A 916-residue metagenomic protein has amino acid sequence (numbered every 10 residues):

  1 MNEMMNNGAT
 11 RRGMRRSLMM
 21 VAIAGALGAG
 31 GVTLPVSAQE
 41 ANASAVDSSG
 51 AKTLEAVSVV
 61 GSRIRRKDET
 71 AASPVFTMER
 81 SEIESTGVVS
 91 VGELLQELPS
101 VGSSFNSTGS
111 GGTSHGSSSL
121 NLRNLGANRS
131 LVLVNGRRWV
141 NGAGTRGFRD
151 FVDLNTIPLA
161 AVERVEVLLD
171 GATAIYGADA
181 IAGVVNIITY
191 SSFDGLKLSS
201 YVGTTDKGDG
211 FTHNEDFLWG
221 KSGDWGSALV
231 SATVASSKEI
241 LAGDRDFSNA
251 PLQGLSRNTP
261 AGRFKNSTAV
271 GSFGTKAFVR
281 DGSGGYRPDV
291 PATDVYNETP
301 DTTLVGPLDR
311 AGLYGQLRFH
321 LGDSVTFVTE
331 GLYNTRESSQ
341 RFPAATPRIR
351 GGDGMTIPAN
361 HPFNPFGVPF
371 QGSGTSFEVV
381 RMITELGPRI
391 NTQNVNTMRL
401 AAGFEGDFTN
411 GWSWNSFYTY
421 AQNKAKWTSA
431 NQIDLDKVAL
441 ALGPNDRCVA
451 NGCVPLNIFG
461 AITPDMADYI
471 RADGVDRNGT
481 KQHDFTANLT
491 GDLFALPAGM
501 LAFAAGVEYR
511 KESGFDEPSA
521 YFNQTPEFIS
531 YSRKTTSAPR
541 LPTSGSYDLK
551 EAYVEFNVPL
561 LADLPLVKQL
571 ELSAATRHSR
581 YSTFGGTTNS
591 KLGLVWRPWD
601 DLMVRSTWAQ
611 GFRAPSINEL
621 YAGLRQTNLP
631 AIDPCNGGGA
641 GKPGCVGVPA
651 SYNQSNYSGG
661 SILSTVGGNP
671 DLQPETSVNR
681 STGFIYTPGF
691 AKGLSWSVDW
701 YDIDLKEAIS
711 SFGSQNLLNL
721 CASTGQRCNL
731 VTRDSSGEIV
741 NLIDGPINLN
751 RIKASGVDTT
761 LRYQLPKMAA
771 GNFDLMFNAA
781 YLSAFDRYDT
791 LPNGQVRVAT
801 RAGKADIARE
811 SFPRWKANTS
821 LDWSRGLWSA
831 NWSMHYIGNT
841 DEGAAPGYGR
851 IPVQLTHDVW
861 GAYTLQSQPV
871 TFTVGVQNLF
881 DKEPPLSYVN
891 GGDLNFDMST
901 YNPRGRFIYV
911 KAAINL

Functional and structural regions predicted by a protein language model:
N2-V88, E93-E97, I157, D216 (+4 more regions): N-terminal Sec signal peptide and the immediately downstream disordered periplasmic leader that contains the TonB box
V91-L94, L98, S118-N121, V152-N155 (+2 more regions): N-terminal periplasmic accessory domains that precede and gate Gram-negative outer-membrane beta-barrel machines
G92-R138: Extracytoplasmic beta-strand/coil segments of soluble accessory domains associated with Gram-negative outer-membrane
R137-L169: Short acidic/polar hinge/loop motifs at secondary-structure boundaries that mediate gating or recognition
R146, I240, D244-Q253, T275-L308 (+7 more regions): Surface-exposed, low-complexity loop segments enriched in small/polar and acidic residues
S192-G195, G208, D224-W225, G322-V325 (+9 more regions): Short loop/turn motifs that connect adjacent beta-strands in outer-membrane beta-barrel proteins
T428-A430, L435-D436, A609, Q626 (+4 more regions): C-terminal beta-signal and terminal closure region of outer-membrane beta-barrel proteins
K706, S783-A784, M834-E842, A862-L916: C-terminal beta-signal and adjacent terminal beta-strands/loops of Gram-negative outer-membrane beta-barrel proteins
